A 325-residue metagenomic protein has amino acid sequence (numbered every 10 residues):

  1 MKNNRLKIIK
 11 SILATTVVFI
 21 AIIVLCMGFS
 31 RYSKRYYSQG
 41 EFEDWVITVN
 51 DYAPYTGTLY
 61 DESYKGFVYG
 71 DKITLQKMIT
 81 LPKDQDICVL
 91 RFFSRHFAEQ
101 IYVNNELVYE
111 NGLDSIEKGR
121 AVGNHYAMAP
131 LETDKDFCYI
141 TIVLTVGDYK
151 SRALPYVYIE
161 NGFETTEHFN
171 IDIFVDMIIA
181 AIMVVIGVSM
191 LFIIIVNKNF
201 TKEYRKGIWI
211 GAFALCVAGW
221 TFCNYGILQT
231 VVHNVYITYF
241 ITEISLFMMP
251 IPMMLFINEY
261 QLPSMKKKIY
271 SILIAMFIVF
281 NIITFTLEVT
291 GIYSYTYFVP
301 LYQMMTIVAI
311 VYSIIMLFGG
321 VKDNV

Functional and structural regions predicted by a protein language model:
M1-A14, D134, F200-E203, M265-K267: Short, Lys/Arg-enriched, disordered terminal segments
N3-K83: Extended carbohydrate-recognition surfaces in non-catalytic/accessory domains of CAZymes and lectin-like proteins
Y32-S33, R152-Y156, C223-L228: Membrane-helix interface motif
E62-Y64, E106-H125: Solvent-exposed beta-strand/loop surfaces of large extracellular or lumenal domains
D71-C88, A129-F137: Extracellular and analogous surface-interaction loops
D84-N104, I140-I142: Aromatic-lined ligand-binding clefts that engage carbohydrates, nucleic acids, or primary amines
N124-H125, A129-A181: An acidic-aromatic loop/edge-strand motif
M177-V325: Juxtamembrane segments at transmembrane-helix boundaries in multi-pass signal-transduction membrane proteins
